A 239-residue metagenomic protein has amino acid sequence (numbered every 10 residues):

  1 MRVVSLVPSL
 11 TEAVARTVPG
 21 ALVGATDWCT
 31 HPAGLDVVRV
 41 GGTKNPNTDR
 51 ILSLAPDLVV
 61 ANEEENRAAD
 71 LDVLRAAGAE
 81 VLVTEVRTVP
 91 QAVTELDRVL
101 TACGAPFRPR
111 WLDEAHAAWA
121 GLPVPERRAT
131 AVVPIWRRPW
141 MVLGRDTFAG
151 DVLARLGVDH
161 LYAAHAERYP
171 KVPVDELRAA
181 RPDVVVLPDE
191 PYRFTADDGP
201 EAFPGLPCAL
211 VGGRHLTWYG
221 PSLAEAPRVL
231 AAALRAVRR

Functional and structural regions predicted by a protein language model:
M1-R239: N-terminal ligand-binding lobe of clamshell/alpha-beta domains
